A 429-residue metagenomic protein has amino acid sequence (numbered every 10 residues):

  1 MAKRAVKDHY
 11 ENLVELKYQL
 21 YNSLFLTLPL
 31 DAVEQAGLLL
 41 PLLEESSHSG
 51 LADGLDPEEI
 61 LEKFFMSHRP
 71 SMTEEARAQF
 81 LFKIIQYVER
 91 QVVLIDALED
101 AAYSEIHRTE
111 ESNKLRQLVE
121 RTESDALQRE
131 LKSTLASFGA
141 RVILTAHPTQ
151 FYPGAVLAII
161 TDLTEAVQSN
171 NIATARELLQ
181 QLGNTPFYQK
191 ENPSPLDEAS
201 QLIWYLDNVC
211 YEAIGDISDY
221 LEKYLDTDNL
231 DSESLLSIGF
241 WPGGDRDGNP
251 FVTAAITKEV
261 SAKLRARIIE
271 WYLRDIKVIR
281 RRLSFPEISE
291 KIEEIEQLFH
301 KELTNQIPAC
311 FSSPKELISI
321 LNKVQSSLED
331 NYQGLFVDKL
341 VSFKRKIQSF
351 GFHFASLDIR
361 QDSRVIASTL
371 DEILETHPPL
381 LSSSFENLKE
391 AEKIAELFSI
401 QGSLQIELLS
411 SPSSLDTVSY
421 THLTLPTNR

Functional and structural regions predicted by a protein language model:
M1-A395, L409-D416: Often metal-dependent polyanion-binding catalytic scaffolds in large enzymes
F251, T427-N428: A ubiquitous, low-specificity "background" feature that marks scattered single residues across proteins without
S403-E407: Active-site-proximal beta-alpha loop/turn segments in soluble metabolic enzymes
T421-T427: Conserved small/polar residues in nucleotide/adenosyl-binding loops
